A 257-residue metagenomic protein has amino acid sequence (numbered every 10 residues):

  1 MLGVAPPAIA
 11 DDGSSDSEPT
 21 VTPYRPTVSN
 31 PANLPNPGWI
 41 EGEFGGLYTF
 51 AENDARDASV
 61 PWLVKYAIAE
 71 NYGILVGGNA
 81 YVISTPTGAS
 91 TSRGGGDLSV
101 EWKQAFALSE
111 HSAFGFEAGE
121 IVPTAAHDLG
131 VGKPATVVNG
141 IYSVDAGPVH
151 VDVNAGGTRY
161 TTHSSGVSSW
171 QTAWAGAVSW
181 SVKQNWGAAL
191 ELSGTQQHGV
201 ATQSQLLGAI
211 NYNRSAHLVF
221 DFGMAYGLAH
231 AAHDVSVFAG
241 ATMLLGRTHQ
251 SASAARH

Functional and structural regions predicted by a protein language model:
L2-A8: C-terminal segment of classical bacterial N-terminal signal peptides
A10-H257: Transmembrane beta-barrel domains of Gram-negative outer membranes and organellar outer membranes
